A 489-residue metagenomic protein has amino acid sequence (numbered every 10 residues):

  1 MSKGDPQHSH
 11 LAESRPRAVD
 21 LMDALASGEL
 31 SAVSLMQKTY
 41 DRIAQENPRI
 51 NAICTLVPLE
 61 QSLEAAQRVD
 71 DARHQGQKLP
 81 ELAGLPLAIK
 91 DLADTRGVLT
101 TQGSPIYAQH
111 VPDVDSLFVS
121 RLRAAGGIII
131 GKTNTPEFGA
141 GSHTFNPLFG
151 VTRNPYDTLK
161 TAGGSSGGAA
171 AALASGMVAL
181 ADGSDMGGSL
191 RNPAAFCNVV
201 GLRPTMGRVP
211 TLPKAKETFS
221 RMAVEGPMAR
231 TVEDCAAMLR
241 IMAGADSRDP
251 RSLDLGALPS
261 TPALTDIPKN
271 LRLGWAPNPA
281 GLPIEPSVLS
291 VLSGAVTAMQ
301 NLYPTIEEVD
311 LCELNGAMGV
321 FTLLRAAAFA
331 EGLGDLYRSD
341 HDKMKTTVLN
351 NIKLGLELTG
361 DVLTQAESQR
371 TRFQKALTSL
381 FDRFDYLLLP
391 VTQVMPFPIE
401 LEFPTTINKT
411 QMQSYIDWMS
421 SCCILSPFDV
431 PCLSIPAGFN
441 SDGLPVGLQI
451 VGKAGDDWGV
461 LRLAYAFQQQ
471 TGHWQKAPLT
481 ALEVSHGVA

Functional and structural regions predicted by a protein language model:
M1-E64, N301, K476-A489: An N-terminal boundary/leader segment
S9, L82-Q102, T265-A276, L323-T378 (+4 more regions): Short helix-loop capping/hinge segments that flank enzyme active sites or metal/cofactor-binding pockets
G28, T39, G84, A124 (+3 more regions): Glycine-rich, small-residue loops and helix-cap segments that act as flexible hinges at active-site edges
E29-Q37, Q67-D70, P259, P286-D310 (+3 more regions): Acyltransferase
S62-L63, A72-P147: Acidic/His- and Gly-rich active-site-bordering loop/insert found across diverse amide/peptide-bond hydrolases
I106-P112, D157-K160, I407-M419: A short acidic, glycine-rich active-site loop that binds or catalyzes chemistry on phosphate/adenosine moieties
V114-M242, S426-G447: Short glycine/serine-rich loop segments
R203-S290, G294, T471-A489: A short helix-breaking turn/cap at a secondary-structure junction
